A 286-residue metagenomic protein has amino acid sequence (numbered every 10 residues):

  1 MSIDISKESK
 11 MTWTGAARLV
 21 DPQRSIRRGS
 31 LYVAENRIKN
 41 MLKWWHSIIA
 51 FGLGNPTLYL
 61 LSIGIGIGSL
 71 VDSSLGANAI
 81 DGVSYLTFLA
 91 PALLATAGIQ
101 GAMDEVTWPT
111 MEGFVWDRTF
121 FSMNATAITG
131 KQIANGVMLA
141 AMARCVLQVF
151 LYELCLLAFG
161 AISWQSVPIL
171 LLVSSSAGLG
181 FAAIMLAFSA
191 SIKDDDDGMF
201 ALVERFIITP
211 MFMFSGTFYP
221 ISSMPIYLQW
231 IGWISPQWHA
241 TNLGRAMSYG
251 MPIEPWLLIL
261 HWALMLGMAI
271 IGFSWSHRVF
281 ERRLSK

Functional and structural regions predicted by a protein language model:
M1-P168, L172-K286: Hydrophobic transmembrane alpha-helices and immediately adjacent juxtamembrane helices of multi-pass inner-membrane
